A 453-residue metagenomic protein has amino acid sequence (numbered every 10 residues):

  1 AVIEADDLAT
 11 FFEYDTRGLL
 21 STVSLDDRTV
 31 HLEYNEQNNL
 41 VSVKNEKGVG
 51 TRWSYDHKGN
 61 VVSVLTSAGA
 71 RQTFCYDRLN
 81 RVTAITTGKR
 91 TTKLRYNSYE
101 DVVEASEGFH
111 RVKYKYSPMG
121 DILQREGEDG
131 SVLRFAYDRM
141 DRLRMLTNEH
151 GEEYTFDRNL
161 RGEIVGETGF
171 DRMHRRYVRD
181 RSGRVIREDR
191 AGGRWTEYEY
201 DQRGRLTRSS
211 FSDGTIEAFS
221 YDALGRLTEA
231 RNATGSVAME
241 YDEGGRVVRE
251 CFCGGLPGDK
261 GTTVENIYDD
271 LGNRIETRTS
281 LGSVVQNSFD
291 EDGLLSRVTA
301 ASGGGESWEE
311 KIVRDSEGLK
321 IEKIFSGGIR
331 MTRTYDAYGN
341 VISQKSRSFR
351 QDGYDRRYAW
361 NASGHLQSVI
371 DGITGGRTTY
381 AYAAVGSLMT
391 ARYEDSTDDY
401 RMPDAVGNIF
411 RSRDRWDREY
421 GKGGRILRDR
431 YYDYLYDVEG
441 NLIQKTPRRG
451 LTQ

Functional and structural regions predicted by a protein language model:
A1-Q453: Acidic/glycine-rich beta-solenoid
